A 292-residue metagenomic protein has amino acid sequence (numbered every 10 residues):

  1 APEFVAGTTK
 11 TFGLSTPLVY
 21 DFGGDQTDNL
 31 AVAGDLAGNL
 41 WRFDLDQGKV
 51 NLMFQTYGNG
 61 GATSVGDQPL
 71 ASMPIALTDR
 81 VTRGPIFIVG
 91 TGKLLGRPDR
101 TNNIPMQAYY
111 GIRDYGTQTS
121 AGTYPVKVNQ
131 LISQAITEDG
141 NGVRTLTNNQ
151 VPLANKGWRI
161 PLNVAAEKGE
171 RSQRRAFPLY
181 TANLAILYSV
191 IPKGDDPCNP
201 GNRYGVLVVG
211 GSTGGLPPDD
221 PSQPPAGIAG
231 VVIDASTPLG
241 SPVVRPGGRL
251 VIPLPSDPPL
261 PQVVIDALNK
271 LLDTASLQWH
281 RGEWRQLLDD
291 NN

Functional and structural regions predicted by a protein language model:
A1-N292: Beta-propeller fold recognition
